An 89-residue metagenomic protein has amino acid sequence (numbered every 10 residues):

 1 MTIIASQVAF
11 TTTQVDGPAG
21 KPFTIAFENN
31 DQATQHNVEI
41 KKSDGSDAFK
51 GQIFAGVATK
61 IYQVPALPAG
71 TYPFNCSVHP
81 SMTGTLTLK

Functional and structural regions predicted by a protein language model:
M1-K89: Extracytoplasmic copper-binding redox domains, predominantly the cupredoxin/blue-copper superfamily
